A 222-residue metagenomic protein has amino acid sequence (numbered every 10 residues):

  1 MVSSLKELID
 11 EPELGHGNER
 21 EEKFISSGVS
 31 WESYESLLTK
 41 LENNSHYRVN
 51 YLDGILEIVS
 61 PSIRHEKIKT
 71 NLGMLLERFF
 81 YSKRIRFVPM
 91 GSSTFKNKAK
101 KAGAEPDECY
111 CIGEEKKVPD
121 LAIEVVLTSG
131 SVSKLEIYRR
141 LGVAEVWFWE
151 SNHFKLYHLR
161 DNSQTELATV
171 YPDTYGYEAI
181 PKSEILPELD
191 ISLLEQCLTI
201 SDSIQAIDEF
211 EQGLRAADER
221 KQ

Functional and structural regions predicted by a protein language model:
M1-N50: Polyampholytic, low-complexity intrinsically disordered segments
V2-E19, G73-R78, I85-L141, F148-Q222: C-terminal interaction segment
Y34-L37, I68, K134: Hydrophobic side chains in well-ordered alpha-helices
K40-S45, F80-V88: Short secondary-structure junctions
V49, V146-W147: His/acidic/aromatic-lined binding-pocket segments of jelly-roll/cupin-type domains and related regulatory beta-sandwich
Y51, S60, I112: Pocket-edge structural micro-motifs
Y51-D53, M90: Short Gly/Ser/Thr- and Asp/Glu-enriched loop/turn motifs at secondary-structure junctions
L56, P61, H65-K69, G73: Nuclease catalytic cores
